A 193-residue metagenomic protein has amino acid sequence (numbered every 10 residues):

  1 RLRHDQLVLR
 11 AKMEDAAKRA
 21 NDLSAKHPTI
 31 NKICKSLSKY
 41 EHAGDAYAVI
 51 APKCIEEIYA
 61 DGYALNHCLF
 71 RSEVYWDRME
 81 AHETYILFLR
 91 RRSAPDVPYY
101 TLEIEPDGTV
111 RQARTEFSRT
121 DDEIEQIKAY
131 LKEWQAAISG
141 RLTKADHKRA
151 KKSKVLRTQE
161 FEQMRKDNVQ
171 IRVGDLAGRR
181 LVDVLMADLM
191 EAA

Functional and structural regions predicted by a protein language model:
R1-A193: Catalytic-core elements of nucleic-acid end-processing and repair enzymes
